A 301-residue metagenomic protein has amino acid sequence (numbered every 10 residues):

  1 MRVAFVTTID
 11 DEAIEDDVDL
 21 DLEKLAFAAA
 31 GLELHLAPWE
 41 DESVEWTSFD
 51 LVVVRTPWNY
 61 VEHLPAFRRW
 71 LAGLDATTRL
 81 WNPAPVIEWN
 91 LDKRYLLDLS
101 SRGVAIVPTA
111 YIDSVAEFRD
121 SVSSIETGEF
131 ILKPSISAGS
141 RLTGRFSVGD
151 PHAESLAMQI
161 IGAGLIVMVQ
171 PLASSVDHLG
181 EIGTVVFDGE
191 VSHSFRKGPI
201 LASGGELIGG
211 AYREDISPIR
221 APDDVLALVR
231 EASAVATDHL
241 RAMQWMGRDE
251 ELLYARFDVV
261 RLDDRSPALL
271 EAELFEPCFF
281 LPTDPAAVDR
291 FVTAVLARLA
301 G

Functional and structural regions predicted by a protein language model:
M1, V107, R141, G180-I182 (+2 more regions): Change "...and in nucleic-acid phosphodiester-cleaving endonucleases..." to "...and in nucleic-acid processing enzymes
R2, I9-D113: Conserved N-proximal alpha/beta basic substrate-recognition cap immediately N-terminal to, or forming the N-lobe
D10, P85-I87, D113-E117, S135-G139 (+2 more regions): Short acidic/polar capping segments at secondary-structure boundaries
V52, L80-W81, V107, I131 (+2 more regions): Structural detector of well-ordered beta-strand residues that form the stable sheet scaffold of enzyme domains
L99-S100, E126-T143, L165-H178, F195: ATP-grasp fold ATP-binding core
G103-P134: Rossmann-like NAD(P)H-binding beta-loop-alpha module
S147-A242, V260, A268: Phosphate-binding site of ATP-dependent enzymes
D224, R230-G301: ATP-dependent carboxylate activation and anion-phosphoryl transfer catalytic cores that bind Mg-ATP to form
